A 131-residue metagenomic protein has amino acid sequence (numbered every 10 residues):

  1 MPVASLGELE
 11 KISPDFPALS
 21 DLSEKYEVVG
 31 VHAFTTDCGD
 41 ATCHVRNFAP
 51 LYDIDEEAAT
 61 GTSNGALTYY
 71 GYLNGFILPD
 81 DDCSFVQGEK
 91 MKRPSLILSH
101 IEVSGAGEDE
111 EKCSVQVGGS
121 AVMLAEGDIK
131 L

Functional and structural regions predicted by a protein language model:
M1-L131: Active-site proximal loop and beta-alpha junction motif in alpha/beta enzyme cores
